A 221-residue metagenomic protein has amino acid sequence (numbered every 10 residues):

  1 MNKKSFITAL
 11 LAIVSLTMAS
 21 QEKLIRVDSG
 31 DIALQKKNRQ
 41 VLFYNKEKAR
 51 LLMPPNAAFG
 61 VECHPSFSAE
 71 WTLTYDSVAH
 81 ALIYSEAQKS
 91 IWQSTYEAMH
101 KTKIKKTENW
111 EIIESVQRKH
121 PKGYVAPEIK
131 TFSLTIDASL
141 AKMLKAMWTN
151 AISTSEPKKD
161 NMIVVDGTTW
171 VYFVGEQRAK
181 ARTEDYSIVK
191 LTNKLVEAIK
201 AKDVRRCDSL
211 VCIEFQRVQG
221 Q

Functional and structural regions predicted by a protein language model:
M1-I25: Bacterial Sec-dependent N-terminal signal peptides
Q21-Q221: Function-determining sites in protein domains
